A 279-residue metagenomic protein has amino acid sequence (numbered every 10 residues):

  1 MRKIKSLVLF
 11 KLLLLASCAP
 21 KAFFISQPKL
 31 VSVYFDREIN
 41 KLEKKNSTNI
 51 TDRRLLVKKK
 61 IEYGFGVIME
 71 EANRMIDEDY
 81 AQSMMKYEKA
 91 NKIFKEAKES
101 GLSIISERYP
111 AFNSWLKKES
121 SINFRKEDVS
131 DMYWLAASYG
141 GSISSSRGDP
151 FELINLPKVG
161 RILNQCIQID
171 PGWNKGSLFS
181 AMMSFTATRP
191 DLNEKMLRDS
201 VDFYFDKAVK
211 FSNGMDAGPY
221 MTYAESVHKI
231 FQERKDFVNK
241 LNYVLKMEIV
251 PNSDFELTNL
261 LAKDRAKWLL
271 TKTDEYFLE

Functional and structural regions predicted by a protein language model:
M1-V8: Bacterial N-terminal signal peptides that target proteins for export
V8-L15: Bacterial N-terminal signal peptides
K21-K41, K59-Q165, L178-K210, P219 (+5 more regions): Short coil/linker segments at helix-helix boundaries
I39-K44, R53: Acidic, proline/glycine-rich low-complexity intrinsically disordered segments
S47, P171-W173, N213-G214: Short coil turns that delineate tetratricopeptide repeat
W268-E279: Extracytoplasmic and endomembrane cell-envelope/extracellular-matrix remodeling and assembly machinery
